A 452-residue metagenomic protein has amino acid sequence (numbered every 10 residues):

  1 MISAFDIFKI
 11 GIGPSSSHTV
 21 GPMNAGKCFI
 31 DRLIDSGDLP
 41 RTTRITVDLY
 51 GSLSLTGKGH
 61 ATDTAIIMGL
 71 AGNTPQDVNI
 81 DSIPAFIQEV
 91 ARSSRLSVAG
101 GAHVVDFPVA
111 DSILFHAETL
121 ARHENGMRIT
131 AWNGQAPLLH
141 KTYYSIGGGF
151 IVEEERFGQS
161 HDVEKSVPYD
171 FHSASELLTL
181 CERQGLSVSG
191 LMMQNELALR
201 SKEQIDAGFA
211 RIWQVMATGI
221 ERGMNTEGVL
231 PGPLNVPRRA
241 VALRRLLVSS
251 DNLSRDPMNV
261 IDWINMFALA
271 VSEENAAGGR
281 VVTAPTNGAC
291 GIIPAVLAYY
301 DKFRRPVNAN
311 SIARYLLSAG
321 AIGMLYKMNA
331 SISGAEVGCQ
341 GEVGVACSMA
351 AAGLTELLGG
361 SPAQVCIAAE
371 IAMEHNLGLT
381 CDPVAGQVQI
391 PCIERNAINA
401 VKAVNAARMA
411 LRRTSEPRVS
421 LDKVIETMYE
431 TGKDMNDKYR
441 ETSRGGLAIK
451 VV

Functional and structural regions predicted by a protein language model:
F8-G26, A277-V296, C339-C347: Conserved phosphate/anionic-ligand binding catalytic regions in large, soluble enzymes, centered on
S17-I34, P294-P306, A351-G359: Alpha-helical support elements that line or immediately flank enzyme active sites and cofactor-binding pockets
R44-G57, E89-S97, L243, Y315-M328 (+2 more regions): Short, mixed-charge aromatic SLiMs
P75-L253, W263: C-terminal regulatory domains involved in ligand/effector binding and gene-expression control
R200-G338, G446-V452: Accessory "access/gating" subregions that flank catalytic or transport cores
V260, P285, A289, S311 (+4 more regions): Secondary-structure capping and boundary motifs in well-ordered enzyme cores
V307, S318, M324-A397, M409-R418: Hydrophobic alpha-helical bundle architecture
R418-V452: Extended hydrophobic packing segments that form well-structured cores
